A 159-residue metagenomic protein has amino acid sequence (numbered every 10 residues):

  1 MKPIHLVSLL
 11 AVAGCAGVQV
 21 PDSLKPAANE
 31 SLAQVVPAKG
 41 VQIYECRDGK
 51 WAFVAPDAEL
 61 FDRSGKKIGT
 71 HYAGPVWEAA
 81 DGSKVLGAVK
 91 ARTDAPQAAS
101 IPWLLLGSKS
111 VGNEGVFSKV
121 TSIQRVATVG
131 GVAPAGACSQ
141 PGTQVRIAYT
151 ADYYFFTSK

Functional and structural regions predicted by a protein language model:
K2-L9: Sec-dependent signal peptide recognition, specifically the positively charged N-region followed immediately by
V20-Q42, G49-K159: Primary mode marks residue(s) on the alpha4-beta5-alpha5 output face of response regulator receiver
